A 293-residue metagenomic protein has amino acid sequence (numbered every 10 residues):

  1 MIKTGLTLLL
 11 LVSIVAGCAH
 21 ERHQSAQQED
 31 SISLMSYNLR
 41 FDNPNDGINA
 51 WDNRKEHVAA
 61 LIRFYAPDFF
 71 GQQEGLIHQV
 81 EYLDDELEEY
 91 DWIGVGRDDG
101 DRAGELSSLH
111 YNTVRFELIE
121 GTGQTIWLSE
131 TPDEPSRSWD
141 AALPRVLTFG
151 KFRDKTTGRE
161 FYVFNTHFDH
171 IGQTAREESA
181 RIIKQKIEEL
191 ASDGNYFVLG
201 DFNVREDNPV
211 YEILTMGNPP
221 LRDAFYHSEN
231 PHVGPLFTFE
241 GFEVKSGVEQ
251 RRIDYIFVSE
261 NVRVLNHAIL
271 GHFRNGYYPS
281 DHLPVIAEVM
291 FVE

Functional and structural regions predicted by a protein language model:
G5-S13: Sec-dependent N-terminal signal peptides
A16-E86, R97-G104, R181, E293: N-terminal, active-site-proximal structural segment of metallo-dependent hydrolase catalytic domains
S31-N43, S107, E120-Q124, F149 (+1 more regions): Active-site-proximal beta-strand elements of phosphoester/diester hydrolases
R40, L76, H167-D169, F202-R205 (+1 more regions): Catalytic metal-binding/acid-base residues of hydrolase active sites
F69-E160, I269: Structured beta-strand-rich core segments of catalytic domains in phosphoester-bond hydrolases
F70-Q73, V95, F197-D201, D223-Y226: Active-site neighborhood of phospho(di)ester-bond hydrolases with catalytic His/Asp-centered motifs
A142-P144, R153-R181, L190: Metal-dependent phosphoester/phosphodiester hydrolase catalytic core
K151, T174, E178, Q185-Y196 (+1 more regions): Metal-dependent phosphoester-hydrolase catalytic domains
